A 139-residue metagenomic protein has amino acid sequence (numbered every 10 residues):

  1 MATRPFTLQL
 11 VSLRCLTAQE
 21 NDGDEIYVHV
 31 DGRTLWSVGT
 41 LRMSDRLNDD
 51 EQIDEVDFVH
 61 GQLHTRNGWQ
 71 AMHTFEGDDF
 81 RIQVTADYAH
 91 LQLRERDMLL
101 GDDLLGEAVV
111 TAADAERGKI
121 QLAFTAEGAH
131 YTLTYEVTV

Functional and structural regions predicted by a protein language model:
M1-H29: C2/C2-like lipid-binding beta-sandwich modules
T3-V11, Q83-Q92: Noncatalytic modules at the cell exterior or secretory-pathway interfaces, chiefly beta-strand-rich lectin/adhesion
E20-H29, T40-R81, H90-V139: C2 and C2-like phospholipid-binding beta-sandwich domains
D31-T34: Short strand-turn-strand beta-turns centered on an Asx-Gly dipeptide
